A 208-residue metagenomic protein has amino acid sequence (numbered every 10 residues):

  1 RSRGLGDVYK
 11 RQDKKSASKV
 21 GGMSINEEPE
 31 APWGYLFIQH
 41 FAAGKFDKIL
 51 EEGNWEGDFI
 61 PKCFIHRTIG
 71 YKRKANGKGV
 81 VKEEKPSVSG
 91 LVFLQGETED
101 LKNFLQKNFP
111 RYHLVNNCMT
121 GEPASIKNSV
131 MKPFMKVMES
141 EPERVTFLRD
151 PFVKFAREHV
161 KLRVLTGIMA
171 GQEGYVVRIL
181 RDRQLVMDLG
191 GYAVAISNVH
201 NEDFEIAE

Functional and structural regions predicted by a protein language model:
R1-Q12: Single conserved hydrophobic/aromatic residue that forms the stacking wall/gate of nucleotide- or nucleobase-binding
K10-E158, V177, L185-V186, G190-E205: Acidic-enriched and Gly/Ser
P29, L165-Q172: Short coil-to-beta-strand transition motifs
A156-V160, G171-Q172: Phosphate-interacting basic helix/loop segments used at nucleotide- and nucleic-acid interfaces
G171-I179: Short beta-strand-centered aromatic/proline hotspots
